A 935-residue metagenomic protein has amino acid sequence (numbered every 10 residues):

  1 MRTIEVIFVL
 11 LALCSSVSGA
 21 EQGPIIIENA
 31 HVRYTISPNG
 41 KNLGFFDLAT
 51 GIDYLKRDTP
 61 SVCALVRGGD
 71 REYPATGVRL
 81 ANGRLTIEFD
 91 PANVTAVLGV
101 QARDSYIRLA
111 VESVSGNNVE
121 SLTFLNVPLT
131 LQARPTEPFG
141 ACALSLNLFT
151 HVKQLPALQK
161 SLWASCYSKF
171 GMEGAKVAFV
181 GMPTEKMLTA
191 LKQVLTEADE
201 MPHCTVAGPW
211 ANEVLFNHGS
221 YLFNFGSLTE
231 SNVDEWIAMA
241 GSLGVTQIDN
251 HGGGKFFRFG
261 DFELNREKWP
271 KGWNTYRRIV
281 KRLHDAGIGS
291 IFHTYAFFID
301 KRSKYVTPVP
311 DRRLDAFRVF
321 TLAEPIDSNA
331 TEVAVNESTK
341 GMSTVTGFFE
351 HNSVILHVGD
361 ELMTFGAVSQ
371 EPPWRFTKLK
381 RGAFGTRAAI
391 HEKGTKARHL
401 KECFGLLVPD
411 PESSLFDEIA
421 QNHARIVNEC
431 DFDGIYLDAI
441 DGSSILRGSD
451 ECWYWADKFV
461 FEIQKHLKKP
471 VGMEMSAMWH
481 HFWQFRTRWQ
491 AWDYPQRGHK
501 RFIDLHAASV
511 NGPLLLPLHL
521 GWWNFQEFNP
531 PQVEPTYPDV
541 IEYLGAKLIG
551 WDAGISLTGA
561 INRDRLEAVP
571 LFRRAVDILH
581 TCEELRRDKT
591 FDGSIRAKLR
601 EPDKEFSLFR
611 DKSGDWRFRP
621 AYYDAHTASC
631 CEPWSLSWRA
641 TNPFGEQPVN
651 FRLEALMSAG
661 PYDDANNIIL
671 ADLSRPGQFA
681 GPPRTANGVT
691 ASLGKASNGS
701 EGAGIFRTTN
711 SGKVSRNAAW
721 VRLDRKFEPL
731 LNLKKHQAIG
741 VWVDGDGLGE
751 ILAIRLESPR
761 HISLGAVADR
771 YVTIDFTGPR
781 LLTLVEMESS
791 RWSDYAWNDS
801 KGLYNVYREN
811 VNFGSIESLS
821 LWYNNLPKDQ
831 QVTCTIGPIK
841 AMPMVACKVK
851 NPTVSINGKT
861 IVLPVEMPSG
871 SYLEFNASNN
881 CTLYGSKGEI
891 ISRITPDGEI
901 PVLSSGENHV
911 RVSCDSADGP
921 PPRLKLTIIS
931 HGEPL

Functional and structural regions predicted by a protein language model:
I27-I248, G252, P270, R282 (+10 more regions): Carbohydrate-recognition beta-sandwich/jelly-roll modules in extracellular/periplasmic carbohydrate-active proteins
L215-V319, K401-A424, N428-Y454: Aromatic-lined carbohydrate-binding/catalytic grooves of carbohydrate-active enzymes
A296, D300-R381, G385-A388: Autoprocessing Asn-cyclization modules and mimics
K301, Y305-F317, F404-E418, E462-L566: Glycan-recognition surfaces
S343, R381-A389, K393, I774 (+1 more regions): Intrinsically disordered, low-complexity segments enriched in serine, threonine, and glycine
D588-S629, A640-G645, E654-S692, T833 (+1 more regions): Extracellular carbohydrate-recognition regions
S692-V721, N879: Short carbohydrate-recognition loop motifs
R707-N805, V832, P922-L935: Extracellular ligand-binding interfaces
